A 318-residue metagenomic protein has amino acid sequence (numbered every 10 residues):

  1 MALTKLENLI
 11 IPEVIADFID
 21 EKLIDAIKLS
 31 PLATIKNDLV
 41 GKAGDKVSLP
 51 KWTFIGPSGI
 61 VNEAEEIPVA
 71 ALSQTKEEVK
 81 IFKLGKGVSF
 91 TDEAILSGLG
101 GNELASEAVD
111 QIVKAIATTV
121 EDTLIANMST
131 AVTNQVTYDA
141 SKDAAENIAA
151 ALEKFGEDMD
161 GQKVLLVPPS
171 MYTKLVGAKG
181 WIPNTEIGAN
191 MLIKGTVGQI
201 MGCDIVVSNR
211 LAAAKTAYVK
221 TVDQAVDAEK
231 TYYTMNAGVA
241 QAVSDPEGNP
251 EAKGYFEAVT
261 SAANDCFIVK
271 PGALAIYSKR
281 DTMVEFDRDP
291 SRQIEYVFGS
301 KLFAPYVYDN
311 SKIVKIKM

Functional and structural regions predicted by a protein language model:
A2-A33, V40-D45, T75, V79-I81 (+2 more regions): Sequence/fold signature of self-assembling virion shell proteins
K42-K76: N-terminal low-complexity, intrinsically disordered segments
L49, S73-V136, G156-D160, V164-L165 (+2 more regions): Long, contiguous amphipathic alpha-helices that act as assembly "spine/axial" helices in icosahedral shell and virion
K51, P169, V207: Flexible glycine-/small-residue-rich
I55, A94, M171-T173, L211 (+1 more regions): Short loop/turn segments at secondary-structure transitions that flank enzyme active sites
I60-V61, N102, A217: A short, polar/proline- and glycine-enriched secondary-structure boundary/capping micro-motif
D122, A126, V136-K154, M171 (+6 more regions): Cell-envelope/extracellular anchoring and linker segments
T130-D204: Extended, solvent-exposed, turn-rich assembly/linker loops in the middle of proteins
